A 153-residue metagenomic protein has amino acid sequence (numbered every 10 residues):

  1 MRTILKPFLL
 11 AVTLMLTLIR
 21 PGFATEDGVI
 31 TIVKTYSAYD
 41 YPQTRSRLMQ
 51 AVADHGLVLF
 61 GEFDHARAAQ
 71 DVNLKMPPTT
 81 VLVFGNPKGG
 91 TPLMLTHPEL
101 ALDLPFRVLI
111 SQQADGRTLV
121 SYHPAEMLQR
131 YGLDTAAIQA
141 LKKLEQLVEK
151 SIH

Functional and structural regions predicted by a protein language model:
M1-L9: Bacterial N-terminal signal peptides that target proteins for export
F8-R20: Bacterial N-terminal signal peptides
G22-G56, K150: Terminal, regulation- and interaction-focused segments at domain boundaries
S37-R45, E62, D134-L141: Solvent-exposed, acidic/flexible segments
M49, A53-F106, I110: Compact, glycine-rich, soluble single-domain proteins
R107-L133: Beta-strand/loop substructures that line and gate deep hydrophobic ligand-binding cavities in soluble
P124-H153: C-terminal partner/receptor-binding element of secreted or periplasmic proteins
